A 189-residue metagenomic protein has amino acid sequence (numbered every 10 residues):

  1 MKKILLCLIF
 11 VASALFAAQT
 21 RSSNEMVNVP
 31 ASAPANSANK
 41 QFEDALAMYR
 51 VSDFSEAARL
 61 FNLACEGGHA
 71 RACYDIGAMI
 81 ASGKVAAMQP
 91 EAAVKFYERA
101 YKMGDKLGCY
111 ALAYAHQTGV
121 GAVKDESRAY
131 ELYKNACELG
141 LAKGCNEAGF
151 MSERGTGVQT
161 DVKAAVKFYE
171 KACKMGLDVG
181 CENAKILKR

Functional and structural regions predicted by a protein language model:
I4-A12: Sec-dependent N-terminal signal peptides
A18-S52: N-terminal leader/linker segments that initiate helical-solenoid repeat arrays
R21, M26-P30, K171-R189: Terminal, low-structured helical/coil segments at or just beyond the last alpha-helical repeat
P34-S37, Q41, M48-Y49, G67-H69 (+8 more regions): Short helix-capping/linker turns of helical repeat alpha-solenoids
K40-M48, C73-S82, C109-T118, A122 (+3 more regions): Hydrophobic face of amphipathic alpha-helices that form TPR/SEL1-like repeat modules and related alpha-solenoid
V51-R59, A87-F96, V123-L132, Q159-F168: Structural signature of tandem alpha-helical TPR/SEL1-like repeats, specifically the intra-repeat loop/turn
L63-A64, R99-A100, N135-A136, K171-A172: Canonical positions in the second alpha-helix
